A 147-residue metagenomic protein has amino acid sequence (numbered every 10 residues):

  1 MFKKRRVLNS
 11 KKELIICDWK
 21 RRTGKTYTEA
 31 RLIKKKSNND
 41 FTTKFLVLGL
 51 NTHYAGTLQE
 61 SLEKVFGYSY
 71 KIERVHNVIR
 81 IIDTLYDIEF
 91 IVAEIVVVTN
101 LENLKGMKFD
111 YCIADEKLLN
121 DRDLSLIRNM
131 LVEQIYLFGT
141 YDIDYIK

Functional and structural regions predicted by a protein language model:
M1-E13: Pre-Walker A adenine-sensing motif
S10-K35, V47: Glycine-rich P-loop/Walker A and Walker A-like loops and their local beta1-loop-alpha1 context in P-loop NTPases
K12, K108-D110, V132: Short, well-ordered alpha-helix to beta-strand connector turns
Y27-A30, A55-S61, L124: A short acidic (Asp/Glu
T42-A55: Conserved RecA-like ASCE P-loop NTPase motor core of nucleic-acid helicases/translocases
T52-K108: Inter-Walker segment of RecA-like/P-loop motor cores
N103-D121: Conserved P-loop NTPase "ATPase switch" module shared by AAA+ and STAND
L118-K147: Signature of the SF2 helicase/ATPase Hel1-core->accessory helical subdomain module
